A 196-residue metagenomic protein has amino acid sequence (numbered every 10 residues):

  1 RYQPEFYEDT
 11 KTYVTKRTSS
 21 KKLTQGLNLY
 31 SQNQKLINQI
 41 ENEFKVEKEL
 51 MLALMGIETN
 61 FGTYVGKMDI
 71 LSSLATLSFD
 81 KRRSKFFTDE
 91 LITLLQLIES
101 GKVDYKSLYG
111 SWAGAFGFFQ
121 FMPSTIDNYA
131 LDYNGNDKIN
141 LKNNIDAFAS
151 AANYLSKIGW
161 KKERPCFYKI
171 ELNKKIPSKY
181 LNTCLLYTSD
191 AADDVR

Functional and structural regions predicted by a protein language model:
R1, E47-G62, L94-E99, A151-A152: Short, functionally critical alpha-helical segments immediately adjacent to catalytic or ligand/cofactor-binding
R1, T59-M68, D80-S84, G101-K106 (+3 more regions): Secretory-pathway/luminal and periplasmic proteins that interact with or process carbohydrate-rich
R1-Q32, N38-E41: An acidic, Gly/Ser/Thr/Pro-rich helix-cap/linker signature
L23-Q34, E43-F44, T63-K67, D80 (+4 more regions): Solvent-exposed, acidic/flexible segments
D69-S78, L91, A115-L131, A151: Substrate-binding/active-site groove segments that recognize and process beta-1,4-linked N-acetyl-hexosamine
L95-D104, A113-Y133, I158-R164: A structural motif
D132-L141: Acidic, glycine-anchored loop motifs typical of Ca2+
Y187-R196: Single conserved hydrophobic/aromatic residue that forms the stacking wall/gate of nucleotide- or nucleobase-binding
